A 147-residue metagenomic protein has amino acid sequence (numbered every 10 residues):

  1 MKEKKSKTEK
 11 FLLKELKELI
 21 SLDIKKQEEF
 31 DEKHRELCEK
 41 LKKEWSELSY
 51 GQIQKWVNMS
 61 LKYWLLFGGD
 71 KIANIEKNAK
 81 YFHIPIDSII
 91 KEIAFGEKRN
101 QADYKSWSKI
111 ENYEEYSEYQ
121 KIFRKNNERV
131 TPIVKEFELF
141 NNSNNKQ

Functional and structural regions predicted by a protein language model:
M1-E47: Phosphate/adenylate-binding glycine loop and adjacent helical scaffold
R35, W45-W64, G68-Q147: C-terminal accessory module of base-excision DNA glycosylases/AP lyases that mediates lesion recognition and DNA
